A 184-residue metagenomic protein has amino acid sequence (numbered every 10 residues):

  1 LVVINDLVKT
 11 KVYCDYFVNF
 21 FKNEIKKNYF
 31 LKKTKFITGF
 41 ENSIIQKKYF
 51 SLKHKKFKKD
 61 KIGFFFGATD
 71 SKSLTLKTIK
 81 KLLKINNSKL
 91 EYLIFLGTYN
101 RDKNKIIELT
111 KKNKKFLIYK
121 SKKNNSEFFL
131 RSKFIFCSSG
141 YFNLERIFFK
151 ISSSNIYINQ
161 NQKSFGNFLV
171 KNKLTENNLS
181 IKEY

Functional and structural regions predicted by a protein language model:
L1, F17, I62, Y92-I94 (+1 more regions): Hydrophobic/aromatic residues located in beta-strands of well-ordered beta-sheets within soluble catalytic
L1-D6, F20, N155-I156: Short beta-strand elements of ligand-binding domains
D6, G97-T98, S121, I156-I158: Cofactor-binding loop segments of dinucleotide-utilizing enzymes, especially the Rossmann-like FAD- and NAD(P)+-binding
Y13-S73, N104: A nucleotide-sugar donor-handling region in carbohydrate enzymes
D15, K114-L117, T175: Short, conserved active-site loop motifs that form the nucleotide-linked donor/cofactor pocket
K61-R131: Donor-nucleotide binding loops and adjacent catalytic segments primarily of GT-B fold Leloir glycosyltransferases
L130-Y141, I151-S154: Acidic donor-binding loop of glycosyltransferase active sites
N143-Y184: Catalytic binding pocket for nucleotide-activated donors in carbohydrate/polymer assembly enzymes
